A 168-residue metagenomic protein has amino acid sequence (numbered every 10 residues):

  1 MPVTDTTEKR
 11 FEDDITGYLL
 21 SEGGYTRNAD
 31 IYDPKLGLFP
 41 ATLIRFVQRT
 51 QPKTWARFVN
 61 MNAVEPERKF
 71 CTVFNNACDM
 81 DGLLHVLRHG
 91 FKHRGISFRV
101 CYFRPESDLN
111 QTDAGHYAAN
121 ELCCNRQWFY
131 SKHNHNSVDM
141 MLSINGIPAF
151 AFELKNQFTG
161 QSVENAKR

Functional and structural regions predicted by a protein language model:
M1-R168: An alpha-helical interface "stripe"
